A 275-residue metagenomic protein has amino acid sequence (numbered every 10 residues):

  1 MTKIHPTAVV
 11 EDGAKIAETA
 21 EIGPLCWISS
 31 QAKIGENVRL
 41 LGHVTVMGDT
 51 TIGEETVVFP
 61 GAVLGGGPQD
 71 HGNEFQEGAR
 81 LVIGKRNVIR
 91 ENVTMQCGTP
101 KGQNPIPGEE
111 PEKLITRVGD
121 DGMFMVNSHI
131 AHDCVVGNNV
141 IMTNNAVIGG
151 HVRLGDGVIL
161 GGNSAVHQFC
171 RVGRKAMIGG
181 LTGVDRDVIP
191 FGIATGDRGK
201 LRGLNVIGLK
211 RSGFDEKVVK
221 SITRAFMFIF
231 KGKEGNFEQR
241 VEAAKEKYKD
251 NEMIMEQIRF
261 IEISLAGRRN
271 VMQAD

Functional and structural regions predicted by a protein language model:
M1-T7, D12-G13, E18-T19, E55 (+9 more regions): Terminal amphipathic alpha-helical/low-complexity segments used for targeting or macromolecular assembly
H5-P6, E11-D12, A17-E18, G23-P24 (+23 more regions): Left-handed beta-helix
G108-E109, L114: Short coil-to-helix "N-cap" segments within the ABC nucleotide-binding domain's helical subdomain
